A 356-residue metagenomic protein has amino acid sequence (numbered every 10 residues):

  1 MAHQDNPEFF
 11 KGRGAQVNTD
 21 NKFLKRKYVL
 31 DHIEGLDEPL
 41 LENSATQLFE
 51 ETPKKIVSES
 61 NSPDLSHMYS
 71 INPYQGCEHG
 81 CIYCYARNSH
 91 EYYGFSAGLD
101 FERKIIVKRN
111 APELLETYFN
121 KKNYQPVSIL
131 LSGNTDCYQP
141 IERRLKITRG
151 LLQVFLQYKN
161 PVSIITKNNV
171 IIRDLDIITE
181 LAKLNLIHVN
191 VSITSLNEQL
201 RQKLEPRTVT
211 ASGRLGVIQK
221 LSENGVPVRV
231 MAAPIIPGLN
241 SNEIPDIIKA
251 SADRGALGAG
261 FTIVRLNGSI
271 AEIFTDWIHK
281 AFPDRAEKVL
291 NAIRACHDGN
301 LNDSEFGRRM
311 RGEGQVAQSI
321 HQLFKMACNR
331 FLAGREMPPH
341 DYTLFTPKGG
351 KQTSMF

Functional and structural regions predicted by a protein language model:
M1-S70, P339: Flexible, acidic/Gly-rich N-terminal and inter-domain linker regions that tether and position cofactor-handling modules
P39-Q75, H79-N190, T194-Q202, T210-E223: Conserved Radical SAM active-site core
Y92-F95, G268-I270, D298-E305: Short acidic (Asp/Glu) and glycine-rich catalytic loops that position anionic groups and cofactors
D136-Y138, P234-G238, M310-R311: Short histidine/acidic/glycine/proline-rich micro-motifs that form metal- and phosphate-coordinating active-site loops
L145, T179-I193, N240-L257, Q318-Q322: Short, electropositive alpha-helical surface patch
L181-K183, R207-T208, I247-K249, D276-K280: Short, hinge-like loop/turn segments at secondary-structure boundaries
S212-E272, K288-C296, M326-R330: Conserved C-terminal portion of the radical SAM core fold that forms the substrate/S-adenosylmethionine-binding
I278-F356: C-terminal accessory regions of radical SAM enzymes
